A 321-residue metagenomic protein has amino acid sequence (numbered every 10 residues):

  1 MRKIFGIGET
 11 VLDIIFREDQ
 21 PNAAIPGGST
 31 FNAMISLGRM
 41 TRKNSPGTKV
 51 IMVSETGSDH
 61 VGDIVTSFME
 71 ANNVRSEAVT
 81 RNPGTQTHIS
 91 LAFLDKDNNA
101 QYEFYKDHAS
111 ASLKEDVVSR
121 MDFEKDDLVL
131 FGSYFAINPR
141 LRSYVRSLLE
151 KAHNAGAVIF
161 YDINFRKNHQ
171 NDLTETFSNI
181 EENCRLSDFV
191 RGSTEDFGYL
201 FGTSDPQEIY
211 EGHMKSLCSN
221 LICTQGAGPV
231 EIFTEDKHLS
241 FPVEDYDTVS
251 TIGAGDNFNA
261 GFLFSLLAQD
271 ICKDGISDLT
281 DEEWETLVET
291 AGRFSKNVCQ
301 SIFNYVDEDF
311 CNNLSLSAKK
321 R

Functional and structural regions predicted by a protein language model:
M1-E18: Positively charged, low-complexity intrinsically disordered leader regions
R2, P206-R321: Conserved phosphate-binding/catalytic region of the ribokinase-like
T10, S29, Y134, I163 (+1 more regions): Active-site metal-binding loops of divalent metal-dependent hydrolases
I14, N44-F131, L316-R321: Conserved N-terminal subdomain of the carbohydrate kinase-like
Q20-R39: Short catalytic helix/loop segments, enriched in acidic residues and glycine and frequently bearing histidine
A33-G47, L94, S265-L267: Alpha-helix C-terminal capping segments
M121-D122, E182-N183, M214: Structural alpha-helical scaffold elements that stabilize or flank donor/cofactor-binding regions in carbohydrate
I137-E211, P229: Conserved beta-alpha-beta core of the PfkB/ribokinase-like small-molecule kinase fold
